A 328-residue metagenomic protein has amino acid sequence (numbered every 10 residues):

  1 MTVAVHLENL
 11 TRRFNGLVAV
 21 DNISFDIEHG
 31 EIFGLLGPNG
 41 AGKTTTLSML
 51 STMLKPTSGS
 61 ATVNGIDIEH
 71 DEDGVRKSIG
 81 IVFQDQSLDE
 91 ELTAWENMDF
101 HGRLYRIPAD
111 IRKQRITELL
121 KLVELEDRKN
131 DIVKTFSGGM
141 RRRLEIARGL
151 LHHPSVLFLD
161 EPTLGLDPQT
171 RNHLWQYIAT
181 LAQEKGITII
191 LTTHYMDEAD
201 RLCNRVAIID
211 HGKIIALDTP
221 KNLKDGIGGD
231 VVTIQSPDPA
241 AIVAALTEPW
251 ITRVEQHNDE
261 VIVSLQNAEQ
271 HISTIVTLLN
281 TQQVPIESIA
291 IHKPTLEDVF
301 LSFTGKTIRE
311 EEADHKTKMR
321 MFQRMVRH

Functional and structural regions predicted by a protein language model:
G59-H70, V75: Conserved ABC transporter NBD signature motif
D99, R103, D110-R128: Conserved ABC ATPase "signature" region
I132-F136: Conserved ABC ATPase signature
H153: Conserved catalytic motifs of ABC-family nucleotide-binding domains
L157-D160: Catalytic Walker B motif of ABC-type/P-loop ATPase nucleotide-binding domains
Q176-Q266: ABC transporter nucleotide-binding domain
